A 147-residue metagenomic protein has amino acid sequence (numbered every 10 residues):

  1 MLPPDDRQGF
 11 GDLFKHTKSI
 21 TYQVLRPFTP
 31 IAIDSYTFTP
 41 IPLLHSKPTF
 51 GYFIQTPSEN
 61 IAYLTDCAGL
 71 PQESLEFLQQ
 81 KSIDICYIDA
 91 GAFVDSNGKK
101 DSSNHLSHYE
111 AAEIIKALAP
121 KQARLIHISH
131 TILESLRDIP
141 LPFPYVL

Functional and structural regions predicted by a protein language model:
M1-L64, A68-E76, K81, H130-L147: Binuclear metal-dependent hydrolase catalytic cores
G69-L147: Cap/insert and terminal regions of metallo-dependent hydrolase folds
